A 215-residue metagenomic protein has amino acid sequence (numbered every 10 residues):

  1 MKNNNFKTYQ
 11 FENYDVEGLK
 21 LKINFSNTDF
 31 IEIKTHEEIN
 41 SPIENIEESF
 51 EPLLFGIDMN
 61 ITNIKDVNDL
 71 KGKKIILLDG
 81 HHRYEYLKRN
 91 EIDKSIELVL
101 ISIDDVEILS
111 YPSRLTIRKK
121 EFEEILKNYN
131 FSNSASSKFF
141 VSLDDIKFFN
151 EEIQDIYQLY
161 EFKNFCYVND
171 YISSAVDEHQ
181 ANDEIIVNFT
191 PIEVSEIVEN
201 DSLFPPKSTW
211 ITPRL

Functional and structural regions predicted by a protein language model:
M1-D15, S202-L215: Short amphipathic alpha-helical segments
K2-I76, H82, K88, I92-I101: Short alpha-helix boundary/capping and kink motifs at helix termini
D69-L215: Basic- and aromatic-enriched surface patches that contact anionic nucleotides/nucleic acids
